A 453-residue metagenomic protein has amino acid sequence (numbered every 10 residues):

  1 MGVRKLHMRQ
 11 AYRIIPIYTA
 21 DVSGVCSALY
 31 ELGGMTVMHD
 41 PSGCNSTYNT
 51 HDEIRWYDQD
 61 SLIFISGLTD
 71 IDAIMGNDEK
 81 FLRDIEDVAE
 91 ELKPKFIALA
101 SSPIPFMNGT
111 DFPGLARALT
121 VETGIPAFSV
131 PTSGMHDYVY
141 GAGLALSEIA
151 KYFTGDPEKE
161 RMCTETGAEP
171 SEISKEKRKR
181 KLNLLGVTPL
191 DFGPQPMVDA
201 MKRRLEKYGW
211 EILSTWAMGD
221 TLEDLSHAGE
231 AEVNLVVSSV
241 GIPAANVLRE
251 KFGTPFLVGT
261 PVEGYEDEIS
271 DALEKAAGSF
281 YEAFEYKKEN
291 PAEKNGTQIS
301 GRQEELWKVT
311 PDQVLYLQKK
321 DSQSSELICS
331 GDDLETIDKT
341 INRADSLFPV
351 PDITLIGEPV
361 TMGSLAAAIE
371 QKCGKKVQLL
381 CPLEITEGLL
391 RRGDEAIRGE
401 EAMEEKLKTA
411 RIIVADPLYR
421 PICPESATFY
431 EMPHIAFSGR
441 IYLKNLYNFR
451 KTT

Functional and structural regions predicted by a protein language model:
M1-T453: An N-terminal assembly and electron-transfer interface module characteristic of large anaerobic redox and radical
